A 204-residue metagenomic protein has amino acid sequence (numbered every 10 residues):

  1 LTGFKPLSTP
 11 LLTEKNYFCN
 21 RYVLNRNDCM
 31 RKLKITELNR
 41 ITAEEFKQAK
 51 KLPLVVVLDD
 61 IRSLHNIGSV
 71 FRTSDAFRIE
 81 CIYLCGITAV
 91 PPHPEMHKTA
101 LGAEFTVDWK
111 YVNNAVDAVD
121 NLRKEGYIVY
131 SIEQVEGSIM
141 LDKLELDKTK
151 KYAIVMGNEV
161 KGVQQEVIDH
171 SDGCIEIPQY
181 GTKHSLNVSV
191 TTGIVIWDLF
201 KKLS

Functional and structural regions predicted by a protein language model:
P6: Cationic, low-complexity basic patches in intrinsically disordered or flexible, solvent-exposed regions
P10-S204: Post-transcriptional modification and biogenesis factors for structured RNAs of the translation apparatus
